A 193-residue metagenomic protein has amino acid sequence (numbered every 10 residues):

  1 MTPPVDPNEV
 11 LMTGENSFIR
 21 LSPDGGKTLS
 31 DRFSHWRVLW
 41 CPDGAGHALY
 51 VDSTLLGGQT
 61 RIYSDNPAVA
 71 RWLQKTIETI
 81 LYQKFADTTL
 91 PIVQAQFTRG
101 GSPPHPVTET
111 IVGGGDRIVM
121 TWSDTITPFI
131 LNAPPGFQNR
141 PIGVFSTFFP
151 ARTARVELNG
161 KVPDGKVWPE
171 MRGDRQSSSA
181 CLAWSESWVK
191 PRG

Functional and structural regions predicted by a protein language model:
M1-G193: Targeting-peptide/extracellular-domain and disordered-appendage signature
